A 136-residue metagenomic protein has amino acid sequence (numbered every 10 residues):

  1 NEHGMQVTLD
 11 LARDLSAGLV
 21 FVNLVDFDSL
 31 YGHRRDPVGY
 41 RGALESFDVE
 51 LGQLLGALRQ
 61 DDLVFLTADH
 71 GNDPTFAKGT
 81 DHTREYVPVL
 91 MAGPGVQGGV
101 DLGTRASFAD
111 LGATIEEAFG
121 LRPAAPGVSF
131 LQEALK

Functional and structural regions predicted by a protein language model:
N1-K136: Feature captures the catalytic ectodomains and active-site-proximal regions of enzymes that hydrolyze or transfer
